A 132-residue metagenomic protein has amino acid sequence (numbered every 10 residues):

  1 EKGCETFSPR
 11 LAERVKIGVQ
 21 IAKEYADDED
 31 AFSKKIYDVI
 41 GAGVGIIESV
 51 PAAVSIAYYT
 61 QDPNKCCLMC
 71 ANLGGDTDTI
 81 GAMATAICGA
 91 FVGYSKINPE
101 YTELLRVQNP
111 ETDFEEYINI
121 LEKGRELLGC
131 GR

Functional and structural regions predicted by a protein language model:
E1-G74, L127-C130: Accessory "access/gating" subregions that flank catalytic or transport cores
E48, A52-G131: Catalytic phosphate/nucleotide-handling subdomain of diverse soluble enzymes
